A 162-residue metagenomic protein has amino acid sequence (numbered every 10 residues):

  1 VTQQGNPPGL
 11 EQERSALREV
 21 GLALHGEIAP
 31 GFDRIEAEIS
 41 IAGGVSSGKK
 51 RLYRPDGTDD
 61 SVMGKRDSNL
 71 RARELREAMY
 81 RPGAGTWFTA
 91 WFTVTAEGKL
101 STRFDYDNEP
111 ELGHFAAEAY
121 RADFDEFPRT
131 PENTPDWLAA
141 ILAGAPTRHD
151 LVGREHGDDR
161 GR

Functional and structural regions predicted by a protein language model:
V1-P55: N-terminal "first-domain core" detector
P7-L10, T58-K65, A78, P82: Short, charged/polar micro-motifs that form catalytic or ligand-binding hotspots
P8-S15, M63-L70, R129, N133-D136: Alpha-helix boundary/N-cap detector
S15-A23, S68-E77: Charged, amphipathic alpha-helical segments
P30, I39-D67, F104-F115: Extended intrinsically disordered, low-complexity coil regions enriched in Ser, Thr, Gly, Ala and often Pro
S68, E74, A78-R121: Amphipathic protein-protein interaction modules
K99-R162: Acidic, proline/glycine-rich low-complexity IDRs
